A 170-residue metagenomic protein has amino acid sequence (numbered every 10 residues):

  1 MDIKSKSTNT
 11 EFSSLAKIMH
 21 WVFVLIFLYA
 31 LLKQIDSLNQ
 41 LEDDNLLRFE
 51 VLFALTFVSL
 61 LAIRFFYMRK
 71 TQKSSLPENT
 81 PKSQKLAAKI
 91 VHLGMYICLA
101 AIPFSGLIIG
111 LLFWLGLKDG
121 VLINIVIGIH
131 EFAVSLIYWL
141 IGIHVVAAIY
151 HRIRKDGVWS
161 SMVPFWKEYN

Functional and structural regions predicted by a protein language model:
M1-N170: Membrane-embedded alpha-helical bundles that constitute the cytochrome b-like, heme-associated redox core of multi-pass
